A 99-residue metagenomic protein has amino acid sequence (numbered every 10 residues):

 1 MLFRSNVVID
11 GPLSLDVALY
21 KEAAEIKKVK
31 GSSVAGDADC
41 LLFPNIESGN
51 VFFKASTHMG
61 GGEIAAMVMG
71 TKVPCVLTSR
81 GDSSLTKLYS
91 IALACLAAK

Functional and structural regions predicted by a protein language model:
M1-L2: Short, small-residue-biased leader/transition segments that mark boundaries at the very start of proteins
D10-K99: Glycine-rich phosphate/nucleotide-binding loop
